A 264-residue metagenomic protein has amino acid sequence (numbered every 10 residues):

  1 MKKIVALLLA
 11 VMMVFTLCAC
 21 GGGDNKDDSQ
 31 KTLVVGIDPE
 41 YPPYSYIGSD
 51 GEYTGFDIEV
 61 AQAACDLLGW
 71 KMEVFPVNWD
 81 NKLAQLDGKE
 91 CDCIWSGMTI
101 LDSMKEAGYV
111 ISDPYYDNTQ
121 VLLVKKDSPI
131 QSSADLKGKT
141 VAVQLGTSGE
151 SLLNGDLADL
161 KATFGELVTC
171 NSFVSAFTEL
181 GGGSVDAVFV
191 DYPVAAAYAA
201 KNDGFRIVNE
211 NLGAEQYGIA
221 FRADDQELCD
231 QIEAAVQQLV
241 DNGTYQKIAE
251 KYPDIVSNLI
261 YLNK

Functional and structural regions predicted by a protein language model:
G22-D24, K71-E73, S148-V168, A200-V208 (+1 more regions): Ligand-binding clefts/hinges and TM-proximal coupling segments of bilobed small-molecule sensing domains
N25-M98, Q231: Extracytoplasmic small-molecule ligand-binding "clamshell" domains of the periplasmic binding protein/Venus flytrap
P39, Y116-V124, Y192, A196-Q237 (+1 more regions): Periplasmic-binding protein-like
P39-P42, Y53-D66, T119-V174, A187 (+1 more regions): Bilobed "Venus flytrap"/periplasmic-binding protein-like clamshell domains and structurally analogous long
I58, E73-Q85, L167-G182, E215: Short helix-initiation/N-cap motifs at beta->coil->alpha
I58-L67, D127-I130, K139-T140, L145-S148 (+1 more regions): Extended ligand-binding regions for polar small-molecule ligands
Q62, K71-D135, R206, N211: Acidic, polar ligand-binding/catalytic clefts
G97-E106, L152-G155, T178-G213: A ligand-binding cleft/hinge motif common to bilobed small-molecule-binding domains
